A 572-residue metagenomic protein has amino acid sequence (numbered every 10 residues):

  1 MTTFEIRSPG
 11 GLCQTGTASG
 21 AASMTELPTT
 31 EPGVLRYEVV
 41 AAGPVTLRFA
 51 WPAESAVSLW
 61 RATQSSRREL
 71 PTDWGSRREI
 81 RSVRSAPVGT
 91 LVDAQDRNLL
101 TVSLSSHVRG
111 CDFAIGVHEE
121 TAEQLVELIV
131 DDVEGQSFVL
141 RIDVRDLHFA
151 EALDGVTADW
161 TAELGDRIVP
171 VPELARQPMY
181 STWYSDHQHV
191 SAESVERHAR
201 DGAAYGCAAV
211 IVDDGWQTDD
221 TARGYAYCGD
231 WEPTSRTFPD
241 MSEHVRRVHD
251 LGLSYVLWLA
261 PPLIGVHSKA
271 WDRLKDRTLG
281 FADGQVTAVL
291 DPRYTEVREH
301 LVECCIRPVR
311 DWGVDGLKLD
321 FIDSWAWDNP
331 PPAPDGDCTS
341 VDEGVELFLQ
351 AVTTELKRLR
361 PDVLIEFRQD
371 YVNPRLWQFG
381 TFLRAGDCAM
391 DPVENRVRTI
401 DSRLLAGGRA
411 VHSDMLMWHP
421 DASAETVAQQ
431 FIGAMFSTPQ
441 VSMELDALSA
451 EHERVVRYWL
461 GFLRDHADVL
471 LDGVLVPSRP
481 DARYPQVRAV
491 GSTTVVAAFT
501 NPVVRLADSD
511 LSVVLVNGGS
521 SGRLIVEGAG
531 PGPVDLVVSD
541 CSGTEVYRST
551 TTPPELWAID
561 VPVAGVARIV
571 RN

Functional and structural regions predicted by a protein language model:
M1-D166, D510, G518, G522-D560 (+1 more regions): N-terminal accessory beta-strand-rich subdomains and adjacent acidic, glycine-rich linkers that precede catalytic cores
G135-S137, L349-V561: Active-site-proximal substrate-binding groove within the catalytic cores of carbohydrate-active enzymes
E151-R167, A209-V212, R236-Q285, D362-F367 (+1 more regions): Glycine-rich, aromatic-flanked loop segments that form ligand/cofactor-binding clefts across common enzyme folds
P170, Q177, Y184-Q188, R246 (+2 more regions): Active-site-adjacent "subsite" loops/lids of carbohydrate-active enzymes
R176-T182, A208-V212, Y255-L259, L317-L319 (+2 more regions): Hydrophobic faces of well-ordered beta-strands that scaffold small-molecule active sites in alpha/beta enzyme cores
H187, Y205, D214, V248 (+5 more regions): Active-site and adjacent substrate-binding regions of carbohydrate-active enzymes
S194-D219, D311, D315: Catalytic domains of carbohydrate-active enzymes, especially glycoside hydrolases
W216-H244, S268-T295, D323-E346, V352: Aromatic- and acidic-residue-enriched carbohydrate-binding clefts of CAZyme catalytic domains
